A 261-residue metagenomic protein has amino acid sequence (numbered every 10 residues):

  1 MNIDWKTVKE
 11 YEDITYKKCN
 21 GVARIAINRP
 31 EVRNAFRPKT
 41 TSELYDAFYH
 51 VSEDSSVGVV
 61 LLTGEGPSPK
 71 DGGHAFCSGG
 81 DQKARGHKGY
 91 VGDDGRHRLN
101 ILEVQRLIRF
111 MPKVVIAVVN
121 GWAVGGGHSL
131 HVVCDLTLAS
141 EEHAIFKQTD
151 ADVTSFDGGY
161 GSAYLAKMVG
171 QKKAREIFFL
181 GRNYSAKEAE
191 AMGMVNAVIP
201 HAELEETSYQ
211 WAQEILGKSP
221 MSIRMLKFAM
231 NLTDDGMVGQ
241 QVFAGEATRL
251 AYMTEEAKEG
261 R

Functional and structural regions predicted by a protein language model:
M1-E65: Conserved CoA-thioester-binding segment of acyl-CoA-metabolizing enzymes
M1-N20, P67-K70, G181-K187, A202 (+2 more regions): C-terminal alpha-helix plus adjacent terminal tail
I25, R29, E43-L44, L62 (+5 more regions): Terminal peptide-recognition signature
V59, L136, E176, N196-A197: Residues at the N-termini of beta-strands
G64-V104, D152-T154: Glycine- (often His-adjacent) and acidic-residue-rich active-site loop that binds/positions the CoA thioester
G79, R98, L102, G125 (+3 more regions): Glycine-rich phosphate-binding loop at the start of an alpha helix
V104-F110, V118, V124-F178, T207 (+1 more regions): CoA-thioester-processing core
L138-A139, V195-L204: Short acidic-hydrophobic, aromatic-tinged amphipathic segments that line or gate anion-handling sites
